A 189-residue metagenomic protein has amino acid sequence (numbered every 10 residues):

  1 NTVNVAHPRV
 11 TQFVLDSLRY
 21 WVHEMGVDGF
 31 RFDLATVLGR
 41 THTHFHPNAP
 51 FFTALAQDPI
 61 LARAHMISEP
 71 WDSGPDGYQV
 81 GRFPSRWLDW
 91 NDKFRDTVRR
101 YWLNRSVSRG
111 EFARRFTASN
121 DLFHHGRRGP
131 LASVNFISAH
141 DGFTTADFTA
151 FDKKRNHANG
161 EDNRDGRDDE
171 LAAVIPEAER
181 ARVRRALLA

Functional and structural regions predicted by a protein language model:
N1-L15, E24: Active-site-adjacent "subsite" loops/lids of carbohydrate-active enzymes
F13-S17, A186-L187: Well-ordered alpha-helical segments embedded in enzymatic catalytic cores
V14, W21, F32, M66 (+1 more regions): Conserved, mostly hydrophobic/aromatic
R19, A35, W71: Flexible loop residues that form catalytic and substrate-binding hotspots at small-molecule/glycan-binding clefts
R19-V22, A56: A structural alpha-helix within SAM-dependent methyltransferase catalytic domains
W21, M25-L34, A189: Conserved beta-strand->loop/alpha-helix structural units within folded catalytic cores of enzymes with alpha/beta
G26, T41, H46-A189: Conserved alpha/beta catalytic core and glycan-binding cleft of carbohydrate-active enzymes
F32, T36-L38, H42: Ligand/substrate-recognition segments at binding pockets and active sites
